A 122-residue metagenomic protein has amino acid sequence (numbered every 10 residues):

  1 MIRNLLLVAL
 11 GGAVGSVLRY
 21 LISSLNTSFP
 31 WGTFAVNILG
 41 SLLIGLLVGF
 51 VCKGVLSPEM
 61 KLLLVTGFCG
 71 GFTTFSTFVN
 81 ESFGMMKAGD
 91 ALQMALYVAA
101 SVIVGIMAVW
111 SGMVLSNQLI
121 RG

Functional and structural regions predicted by a protein language model:
M1-G122: Membrane-interface helix-loop junctions in multi-pass transporters/channels
